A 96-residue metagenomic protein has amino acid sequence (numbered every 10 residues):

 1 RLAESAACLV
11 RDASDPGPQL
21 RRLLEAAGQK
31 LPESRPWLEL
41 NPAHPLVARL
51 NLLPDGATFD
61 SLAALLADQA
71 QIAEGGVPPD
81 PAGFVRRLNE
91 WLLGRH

Functional and structural regions predicted by a protein language model:
R1-H96: Long, intrinsically disordered, charge-dense linkers/tails
